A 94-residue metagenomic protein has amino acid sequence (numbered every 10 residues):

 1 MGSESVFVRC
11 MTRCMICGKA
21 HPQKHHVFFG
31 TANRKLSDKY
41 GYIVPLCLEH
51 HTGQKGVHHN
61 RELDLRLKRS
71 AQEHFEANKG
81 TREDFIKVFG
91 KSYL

Functional and structural regions predicted by a protein language model:
M1-R13, K35-K39: Short, charged surface segments at domain edges that flank catalytic/cofactor-binding sites
C14-C17, C47: Short cysteine-rich clusters marking metal-coordination/redox-active sites
K19-Q23, T52-K55: Short functional micro-motifs and their immediate structural scaffolds
Q23, Y42-L46, A71: Amphipathic alpha-helical interface surfaces
H25-V27: Metal-dependent phosphohydrolase cores
F29-I43: Short linker/helix segments within small regulatory modules
I43-L67: Short Cys/His-centered divalent metal-binding micro-motifs
S70-L94: Short flanking/linker segments adjacent to small metal-binding domains or redox-active Cys/His motifs
